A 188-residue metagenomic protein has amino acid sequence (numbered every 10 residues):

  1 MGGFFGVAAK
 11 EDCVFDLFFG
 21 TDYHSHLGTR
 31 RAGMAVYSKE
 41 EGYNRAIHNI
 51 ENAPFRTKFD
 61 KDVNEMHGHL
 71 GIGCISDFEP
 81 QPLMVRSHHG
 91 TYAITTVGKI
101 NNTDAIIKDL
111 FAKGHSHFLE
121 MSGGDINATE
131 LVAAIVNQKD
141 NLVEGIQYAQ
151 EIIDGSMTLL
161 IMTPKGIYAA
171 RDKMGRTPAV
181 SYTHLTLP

Functional and structural regions predicted by a protein language model:
M1-L185: Conserved short alpha-helical segments that host acidic/polar catalytic motifs at enzyme active sites
